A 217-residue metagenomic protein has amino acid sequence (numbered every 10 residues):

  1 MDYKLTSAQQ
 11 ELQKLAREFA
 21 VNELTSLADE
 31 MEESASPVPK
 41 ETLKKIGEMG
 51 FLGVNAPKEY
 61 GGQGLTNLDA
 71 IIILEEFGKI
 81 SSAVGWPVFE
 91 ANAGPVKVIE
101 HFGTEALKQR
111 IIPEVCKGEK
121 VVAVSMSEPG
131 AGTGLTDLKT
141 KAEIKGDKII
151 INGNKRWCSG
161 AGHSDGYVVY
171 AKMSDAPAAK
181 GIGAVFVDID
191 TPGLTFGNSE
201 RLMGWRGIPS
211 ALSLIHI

Functional and structural regions predicted by a protein language model:
M1-F89, K97, Q109-R110, E114-K117: Amphipathic, small/basic residue-rich leader segments at the start of a protein or domain
G85-A106, G132-L135: N-terminal glycine-rich flavin-associated loop
R110-I111, L138, N154-R156, G197-R201: Short beta-alpha junctions and helix-cap segments that line functional grooves
G118-M126: A short, Trp-centered hydrophobic/proline-enriched beta-strand micro-motif
G130-T133, W157-G160, M173-A176, L202-P209: Short Gly/Pro-enriched turn/cap motifs at secondary-structure boundaries
T140-E143: A structural signal for short hydrophobic beta-strand segments in well-ordered beta-sheet cores
K148, N152-F196: A short core secondary-structure module
H216-I217: Conserved small/polar residues in nucleotide/adenosyl-binding loops
